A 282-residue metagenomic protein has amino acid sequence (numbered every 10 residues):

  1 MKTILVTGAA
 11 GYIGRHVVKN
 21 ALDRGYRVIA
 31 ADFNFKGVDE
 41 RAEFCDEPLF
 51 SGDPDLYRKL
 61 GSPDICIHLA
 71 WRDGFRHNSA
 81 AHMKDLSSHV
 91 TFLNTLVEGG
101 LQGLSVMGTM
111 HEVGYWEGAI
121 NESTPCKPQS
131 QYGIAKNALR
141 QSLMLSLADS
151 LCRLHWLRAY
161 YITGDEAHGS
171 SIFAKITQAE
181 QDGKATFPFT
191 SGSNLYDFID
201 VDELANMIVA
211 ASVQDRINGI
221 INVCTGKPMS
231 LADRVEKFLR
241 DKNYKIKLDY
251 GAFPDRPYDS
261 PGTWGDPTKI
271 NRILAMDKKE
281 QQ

Functional and structural regions predicted by a protein language model:
I4-R24: N-terminal Rossmann NAD(P)H-binding glycine-rich loop of SDR-like oxidoreductase domains
G37, V201, A232-D233, Y250-Q281: Conserved C-terminal active-site "lid" loop/helix of NAD(P)H-dependent oxidoreductases that clamps the redox cofactor
L49-S87: NAD(P)H-binding glycine-rich loop region in Rossmannoid oxidoreductase-like domains and their noncatalytic homologs
V90-Q131: Conserved Rossmann-fold NAD(P)-dependent oxidoreductase catalytic core, especially the SDR/UDP-sugar
A135-A138: Active-site helix of classical SDR
Q141-L195, V201, K237-F238: NAD(P)-dependent short-chain dehydrogenase/reductase
Y161-E166, P188-Y196, I221-M229, F253-S260 (+1 more regions): Glycine-rich Rossmann NAD(P)(H)-binding loop
I176, Q214-D255, D266: Mid/C-terminal beta-alpha module of Rossmann-like enzyme folds, strongest in SDR-family dehydrogenases/epimerases
